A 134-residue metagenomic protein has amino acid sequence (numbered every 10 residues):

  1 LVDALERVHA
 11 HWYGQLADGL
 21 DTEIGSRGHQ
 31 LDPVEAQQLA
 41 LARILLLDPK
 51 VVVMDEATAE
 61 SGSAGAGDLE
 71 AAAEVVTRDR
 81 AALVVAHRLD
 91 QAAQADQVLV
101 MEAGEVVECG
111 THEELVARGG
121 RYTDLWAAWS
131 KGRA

Functional and structural regions predicted by a protein language model:
L1-Q15: Conserved ABC ATPase "signature" region
A4, D21-G119: ABC-family ATPase nucleotide-binding domain "signature/switch" substructure
H9-A10, A117-A134: C-terminal boundary and immediately downstream tail of ABC-type ATPase nucleotide-binding domains
H11-G19, E23, R27, L125: The feature encodes the conserved inter-subdomain "coupling" segment of ABC ATPase nucleotide-binding domains
Q15-L16, E35, A103, W126-A127: Short loop/turn and capping residues at structural boundaries
